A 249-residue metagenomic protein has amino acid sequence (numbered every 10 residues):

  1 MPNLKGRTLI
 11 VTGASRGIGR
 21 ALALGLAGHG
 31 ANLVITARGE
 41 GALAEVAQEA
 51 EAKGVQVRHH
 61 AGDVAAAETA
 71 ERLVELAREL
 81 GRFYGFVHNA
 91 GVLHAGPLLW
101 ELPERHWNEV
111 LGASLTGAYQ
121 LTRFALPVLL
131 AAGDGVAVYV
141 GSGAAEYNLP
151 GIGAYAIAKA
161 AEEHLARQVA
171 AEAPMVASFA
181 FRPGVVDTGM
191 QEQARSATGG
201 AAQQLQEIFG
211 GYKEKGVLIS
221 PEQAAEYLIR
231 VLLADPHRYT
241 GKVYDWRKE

Functional and structural regions predicted by a protein language model:
T8, S15-R16: Conserved glycine-rich cofactor-binding loop
H29-E45: Conserved glycine-rich Rossmann-like NAD(P)H-binding loop of the short-chain dehydrogenase/reductase
N89-A95: Conserved NAD(P)H cofactor-binding loop of Rossmann-fold oxidoreductase domains
P97-L99, H106-N108: Substrate-binding pocket helix/loop in short-chain dehydrogenase/reductase
T122-R123, R167: A short, exposed helix-loop element centered on a Lys and neighboring polar residues
V136-A161, A166-P174, R182-V186, E192: Catalytic loop of short-chain dehydrogenase/reductase
V176, A180-P183, T188, G199-E249: C-terminal helical subdomain
